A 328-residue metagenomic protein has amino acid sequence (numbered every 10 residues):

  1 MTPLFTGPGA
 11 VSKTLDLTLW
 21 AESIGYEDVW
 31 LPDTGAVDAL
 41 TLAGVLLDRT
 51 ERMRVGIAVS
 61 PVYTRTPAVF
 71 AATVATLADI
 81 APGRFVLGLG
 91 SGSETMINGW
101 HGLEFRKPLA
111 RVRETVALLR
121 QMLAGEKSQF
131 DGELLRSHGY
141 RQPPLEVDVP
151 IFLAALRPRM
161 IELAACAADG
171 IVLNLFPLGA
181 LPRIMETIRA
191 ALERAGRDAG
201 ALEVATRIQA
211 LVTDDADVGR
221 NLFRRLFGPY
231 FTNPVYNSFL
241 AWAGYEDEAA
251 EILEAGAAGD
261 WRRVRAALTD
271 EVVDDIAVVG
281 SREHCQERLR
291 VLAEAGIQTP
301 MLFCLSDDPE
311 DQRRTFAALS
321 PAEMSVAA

Functional and structural regions predicted by a protein language model:
M1-A328: Active-site-adjacent structural elements that line small-molecule/cofactor binding pockets in enzymes
